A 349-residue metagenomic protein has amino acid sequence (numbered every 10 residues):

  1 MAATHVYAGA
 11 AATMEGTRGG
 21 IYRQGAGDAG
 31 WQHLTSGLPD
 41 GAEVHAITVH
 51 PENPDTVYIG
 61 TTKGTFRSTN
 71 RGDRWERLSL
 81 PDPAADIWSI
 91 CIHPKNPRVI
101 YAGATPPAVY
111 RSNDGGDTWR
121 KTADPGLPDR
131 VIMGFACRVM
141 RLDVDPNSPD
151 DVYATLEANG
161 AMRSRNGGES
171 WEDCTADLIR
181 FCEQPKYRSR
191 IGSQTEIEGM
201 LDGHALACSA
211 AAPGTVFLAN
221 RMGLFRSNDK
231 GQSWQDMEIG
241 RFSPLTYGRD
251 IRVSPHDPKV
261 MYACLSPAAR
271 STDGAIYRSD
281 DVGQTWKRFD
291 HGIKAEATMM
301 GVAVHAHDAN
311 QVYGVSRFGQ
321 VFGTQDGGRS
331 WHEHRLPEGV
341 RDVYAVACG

Functional and structural regions predicted by a protein language model:
M1-G349: Extracellular glycan-interacting surfaces
